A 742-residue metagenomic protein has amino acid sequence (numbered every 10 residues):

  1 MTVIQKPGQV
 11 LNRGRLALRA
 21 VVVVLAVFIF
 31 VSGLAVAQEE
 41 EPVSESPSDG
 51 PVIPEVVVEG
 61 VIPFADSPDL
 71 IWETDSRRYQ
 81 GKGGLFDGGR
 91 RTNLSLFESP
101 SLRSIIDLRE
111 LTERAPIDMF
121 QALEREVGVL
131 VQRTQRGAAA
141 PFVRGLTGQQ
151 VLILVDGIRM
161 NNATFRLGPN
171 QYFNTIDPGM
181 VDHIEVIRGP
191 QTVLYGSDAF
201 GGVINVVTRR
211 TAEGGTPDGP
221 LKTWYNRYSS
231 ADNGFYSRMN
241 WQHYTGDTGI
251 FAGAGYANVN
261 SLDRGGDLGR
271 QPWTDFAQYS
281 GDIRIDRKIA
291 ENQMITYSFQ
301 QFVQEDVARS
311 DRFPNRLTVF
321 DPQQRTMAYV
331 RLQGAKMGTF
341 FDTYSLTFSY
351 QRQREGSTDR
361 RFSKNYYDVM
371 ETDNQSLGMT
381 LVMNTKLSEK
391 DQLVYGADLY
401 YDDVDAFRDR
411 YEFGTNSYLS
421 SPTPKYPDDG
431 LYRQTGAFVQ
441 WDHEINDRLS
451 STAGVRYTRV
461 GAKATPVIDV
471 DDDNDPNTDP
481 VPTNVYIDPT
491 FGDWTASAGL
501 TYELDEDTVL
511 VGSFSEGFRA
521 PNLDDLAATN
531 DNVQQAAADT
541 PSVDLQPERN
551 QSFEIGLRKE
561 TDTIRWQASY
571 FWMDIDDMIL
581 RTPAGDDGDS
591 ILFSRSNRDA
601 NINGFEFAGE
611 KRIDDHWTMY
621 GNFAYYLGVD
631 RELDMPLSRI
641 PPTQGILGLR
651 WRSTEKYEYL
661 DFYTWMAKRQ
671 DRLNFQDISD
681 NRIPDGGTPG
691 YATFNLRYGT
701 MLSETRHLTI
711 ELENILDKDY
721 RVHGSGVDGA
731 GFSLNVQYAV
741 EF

Functional and structural regions predicted by a protein language model:
E55, M119-A122, A139-F142, V151-L154 (+4 more regions): N-terminal periplasmic accessory domains that precede and gate Gram-negative outer-membrane beta-barrel machines
Q80-S95, P100-R103, F120-R159: Extracytoplasmic beta-strand/coil segments of soluble accessory domains associated with Gram-negative outer-membrane
L130, M160-R188: Short acidic/polar hinge/loop motifs at secondary-structure boundaries that mediate gating or recognition
Y228-N258, L268-D306, F320-K336, L387-D391 (+3 more regions): Transmembrane beta-barrel wall of Gram-negative outer-membrane proteins
K288, N292-F302, Q324-N477, D493 (+7 more regions): Face-selective signature of the C-terminal outer-membrane beta-barrel domain
V303-E305, R352-R354, R410, G414-N416 (+7 more regions): Surface-exposed extracellular loop regions of Gram-negative outer-membrane beta-barrel proteins, predominantly
P314-M337, T372, Y426-Y432, T483-T495 (+8 more regions): Outer-membrane beta-barrel signature, preferentially recognizing the C-terminal barrel domain of Gram-negative
E444-S451, V460, F571-I575, A584 (+3 more regions): Gram-negative outer-membrane beta-barrel transporters
